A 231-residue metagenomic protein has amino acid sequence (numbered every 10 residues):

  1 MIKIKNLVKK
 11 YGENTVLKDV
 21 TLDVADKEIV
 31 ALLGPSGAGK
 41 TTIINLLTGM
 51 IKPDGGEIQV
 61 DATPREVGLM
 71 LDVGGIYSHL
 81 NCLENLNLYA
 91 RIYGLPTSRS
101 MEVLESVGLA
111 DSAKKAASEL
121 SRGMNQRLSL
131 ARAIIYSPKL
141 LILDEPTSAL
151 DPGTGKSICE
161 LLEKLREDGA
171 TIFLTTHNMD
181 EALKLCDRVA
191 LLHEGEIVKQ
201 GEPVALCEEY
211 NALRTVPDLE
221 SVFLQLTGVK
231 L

Functional and structural regions predicted by a protein language model:
T48: Helix-to-loop junction immediately C-terminal to a conserved catalytic motif
N87, R91, P96-S112: Conserved ABC ATPase "signature" region
A116-G123: Conserved ABC ATPase signature
L141-D144: Catalytic Walker B motif of ABC-type/P-loop ATPase nucleotide-binding domains
A182-K184: A short, surface-exposed alpha-helical micro-motif characterized by mixed small hydrophobic and charged/polar residues
Q200-G201: ABC ATPase "signature
